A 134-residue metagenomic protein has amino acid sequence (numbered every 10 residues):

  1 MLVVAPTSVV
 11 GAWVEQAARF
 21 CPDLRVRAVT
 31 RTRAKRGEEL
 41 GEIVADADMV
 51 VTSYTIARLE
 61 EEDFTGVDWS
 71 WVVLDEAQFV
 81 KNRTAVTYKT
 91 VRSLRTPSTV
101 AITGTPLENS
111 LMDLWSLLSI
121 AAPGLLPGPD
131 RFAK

Functional and structural regions predicted by a protein language model:
M1-K134: ASCE P-loop NTPase motor core, strongest for the SF2 helicase catalytic module
